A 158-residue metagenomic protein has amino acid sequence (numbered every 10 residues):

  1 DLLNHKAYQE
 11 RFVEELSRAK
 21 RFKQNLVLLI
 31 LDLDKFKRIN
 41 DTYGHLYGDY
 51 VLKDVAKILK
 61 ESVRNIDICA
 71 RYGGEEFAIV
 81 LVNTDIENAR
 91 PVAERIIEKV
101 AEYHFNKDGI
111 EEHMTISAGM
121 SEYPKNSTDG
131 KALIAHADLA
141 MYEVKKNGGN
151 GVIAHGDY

Functional and structural regions predicted by a protein language model:
D1-V27, D34-E61, A70-G74, A78-I79 (+3 more regions): Conserved long alpha-helical elements within nucleotide-processing catalytic cores of c-di-GMP signaling and class III
K6, I116, N150-G151: Extracytoplasmic/periplasmic beta-strand context in beta-sandwich domains, especially the cupredoxin/COX2 CuA-binding
R18, E61-I66, E98-I110, E122 (+2 more regions): Short catalytic/binding micro-motifs of nucleotide second-messenger systems
D41, L81-T84, A101, Y123-P124: Residue-level recognition of strand-loop junctions within catalytic nucleotide-signaling folds
V51, M114-I116: PAS and PAS-like sensory/regulatory domains
I68-R71, E112: A short pre-motif secondary-structure segment
I86-R90, D108, Y123-Y158: Catalytic-core segments of nucleotide cyclases and related cyclic-nucleotide turnover enzymes
